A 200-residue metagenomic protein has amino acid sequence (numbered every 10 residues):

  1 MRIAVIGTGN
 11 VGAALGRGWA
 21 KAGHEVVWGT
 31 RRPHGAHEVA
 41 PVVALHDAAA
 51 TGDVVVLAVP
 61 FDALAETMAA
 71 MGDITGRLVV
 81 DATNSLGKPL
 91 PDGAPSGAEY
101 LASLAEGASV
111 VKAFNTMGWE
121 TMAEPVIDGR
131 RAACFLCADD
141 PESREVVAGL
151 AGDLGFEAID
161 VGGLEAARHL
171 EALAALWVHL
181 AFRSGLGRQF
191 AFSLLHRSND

Functional and structural regions predicted by a protein language model:
M1-P41: NAD(P)+-binding Rossmann beta1-loop-alpha1 motif at the extreme N-terminus of oxidoreductases
A14, G18, L104, L150: Rossmann-fold NAD(P)-dependent oxidoreductase module
A40, T51-D53, A108: Short, well-ordered alpha-helix to beta-strand connector turns
L45-L78, A82-K88: Rossmann-like NAD(P)-binding element
T83-V126: Rossmann-fold NAD(P)-binding glycine/threonine-rich loop
A133-D200: Active-site-lining helix/loop region of Rossmann-like oxidoreductase modules
